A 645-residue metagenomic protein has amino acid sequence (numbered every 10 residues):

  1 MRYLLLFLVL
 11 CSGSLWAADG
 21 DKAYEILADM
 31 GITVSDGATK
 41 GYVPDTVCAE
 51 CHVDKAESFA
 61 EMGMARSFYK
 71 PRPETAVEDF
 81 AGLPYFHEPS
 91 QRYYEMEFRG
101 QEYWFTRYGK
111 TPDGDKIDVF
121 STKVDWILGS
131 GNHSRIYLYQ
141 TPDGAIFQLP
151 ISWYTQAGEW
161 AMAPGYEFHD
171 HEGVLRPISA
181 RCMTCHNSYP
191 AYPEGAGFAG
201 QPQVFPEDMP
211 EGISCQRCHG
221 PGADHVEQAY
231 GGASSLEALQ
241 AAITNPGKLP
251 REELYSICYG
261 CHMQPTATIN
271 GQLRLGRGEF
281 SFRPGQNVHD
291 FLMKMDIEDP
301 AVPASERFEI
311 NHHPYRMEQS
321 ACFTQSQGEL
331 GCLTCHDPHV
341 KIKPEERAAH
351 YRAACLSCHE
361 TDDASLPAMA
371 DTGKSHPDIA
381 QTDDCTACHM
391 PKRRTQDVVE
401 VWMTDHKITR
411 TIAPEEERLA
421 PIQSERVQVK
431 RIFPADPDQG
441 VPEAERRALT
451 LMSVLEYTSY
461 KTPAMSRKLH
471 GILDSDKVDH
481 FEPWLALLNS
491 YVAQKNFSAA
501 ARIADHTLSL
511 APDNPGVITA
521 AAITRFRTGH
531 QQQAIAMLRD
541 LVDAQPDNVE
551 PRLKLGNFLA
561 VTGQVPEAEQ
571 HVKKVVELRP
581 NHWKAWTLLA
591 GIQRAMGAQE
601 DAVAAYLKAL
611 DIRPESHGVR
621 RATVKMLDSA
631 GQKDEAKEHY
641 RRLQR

Functional and structural regions predicted by a protein language model:
D19-S35, T39, T46, D54-G129 (+4 more regions): Primarily the internal scaffold of c-type cytochrome electron-transfer domains, especially repeated/multiheme c-type
I472-L473, H506-T507, D540-L541, K574-V575 (+2 more regions): Canonical positions in the second alpha-helix
S475-D476, L510, A544-Q545, L578 (+2 more regions): Structural marker of alpha-solenoid helical repeat scaffolds
H480-E482, P515-G516, V549-E550, W583-K584 (+1 more regions): Helix-start (N-cap) detector for alpha-helical repeat units in TPR-like alpha-solenoids, especially tetratricopeptide
A493, R527-T528, V561-T562, A595-M596 (+1 more regions): Register position in tetratricopeptide repeats
